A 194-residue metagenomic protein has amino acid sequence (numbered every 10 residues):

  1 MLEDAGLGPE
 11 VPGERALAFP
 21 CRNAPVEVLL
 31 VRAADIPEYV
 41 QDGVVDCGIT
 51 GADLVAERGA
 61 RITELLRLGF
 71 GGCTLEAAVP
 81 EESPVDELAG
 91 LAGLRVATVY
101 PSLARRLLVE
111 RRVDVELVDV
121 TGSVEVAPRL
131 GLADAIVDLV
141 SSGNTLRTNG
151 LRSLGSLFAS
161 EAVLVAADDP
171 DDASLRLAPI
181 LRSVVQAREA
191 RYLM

Functional and structural regions predicted by a protein language model:
M1-V26, L30, I49-T74, V79-M194: Small-molecule-sensing regulatory modules
N23-V44: Short, structured active-site "lid" loops
